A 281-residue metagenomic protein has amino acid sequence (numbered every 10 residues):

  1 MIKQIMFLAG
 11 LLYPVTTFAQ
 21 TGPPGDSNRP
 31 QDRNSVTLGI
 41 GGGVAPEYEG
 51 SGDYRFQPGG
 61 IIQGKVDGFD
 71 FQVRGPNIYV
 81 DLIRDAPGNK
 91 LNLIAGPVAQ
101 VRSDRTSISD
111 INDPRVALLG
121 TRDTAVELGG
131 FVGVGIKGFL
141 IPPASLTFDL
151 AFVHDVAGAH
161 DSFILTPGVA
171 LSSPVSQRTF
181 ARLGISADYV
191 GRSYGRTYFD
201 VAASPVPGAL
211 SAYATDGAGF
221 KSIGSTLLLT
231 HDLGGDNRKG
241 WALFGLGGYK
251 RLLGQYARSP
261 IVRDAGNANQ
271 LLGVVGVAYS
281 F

Functional and structural regions predicted by a protein language model:
M1-R33: Cleavable N-terminal export/targeting peptides
Q20-N34, G50, F69-L93, K137-L146 (+3 more regions): Short loop/turn motifs that connect adjacent beta-strands in outer-membrane beta-barrel proteins
N34, Y54-G60, L91, R122-L128 (+3 more regions): Residues that define the transmembrane beta-barrel architecture of outer-membrane proteins
N34-I40, G60, F71, L93-P97 (+6 more regions): Transmembrane beta-strands of outer-membrane beta-barrel proteins
L38-P46, D70-V80, R115-A117, S145-V156: Transmembrane beta-strand segments that form the barrel wall of outer-membrane beta-barrel proteins
I40-V44, G60-V66, I78-R84, P97 (+6 more regions): Residues on the lipid-exposed face of transmembrane beta-strands in outer-membrane beta-barrel proteins
E47-R55, R74, P87, R122-A125 (+1 more regions): Solvent-exposed loop/turn segments connecting transmembrane beta-strands in outer-membrane beta-barrel proteins
I136, A151, V156-A242, Y249-A257 (+2 more regions): Outer-membrane beta-barrel transmembrane domain signature
